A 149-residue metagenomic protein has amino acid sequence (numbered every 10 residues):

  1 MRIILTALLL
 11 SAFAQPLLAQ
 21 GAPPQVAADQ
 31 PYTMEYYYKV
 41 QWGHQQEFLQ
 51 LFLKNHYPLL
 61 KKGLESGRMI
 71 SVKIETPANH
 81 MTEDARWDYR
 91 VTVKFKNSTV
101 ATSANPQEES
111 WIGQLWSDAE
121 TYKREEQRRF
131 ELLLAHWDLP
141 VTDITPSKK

Functional and structural regions predicted by a protein language model:
M1-I4, Q20: Positively charged n-region of N-terminal signal peptides that target proteins for export
I4-P16: Bacterial N-terminal signal peptides
L9-L10, Y32, K61: Short, functionally important structural connectors and interaction interfaces within domains
G21-A27, K62-I70, D84-R86, T92-T142 (+1 more regions): An amphipathic, aromatic/His-enriched active-site/gating alpha helix that lines ligand/cofactor pockets
A28-G43: Acidic/histidine-rich, surface-exposed loop or edge segments in extracytoplasmic proteins
H44-S71: Short amphipathic alpha-helical segments
E75-H80: A cross-kingdom feature marking solvent-exposed beta-strand/loop segments within repeated, beta-rich binding/scaffold
